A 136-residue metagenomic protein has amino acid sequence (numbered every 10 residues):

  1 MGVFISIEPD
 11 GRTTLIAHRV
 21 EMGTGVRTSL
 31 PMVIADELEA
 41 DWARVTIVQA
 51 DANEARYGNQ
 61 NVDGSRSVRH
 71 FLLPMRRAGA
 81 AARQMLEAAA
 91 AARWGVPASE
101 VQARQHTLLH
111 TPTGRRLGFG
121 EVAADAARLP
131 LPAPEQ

Functional and structural regions predicted by a protein language model:
M1, A123, L129-Q136: Intrinsic disorder at enzyme termini
M1-D10: Helix-loop-helix junctions that connect adjacent transmembrane helices in secondary transporters/permeases, recognized
E8-P9, D36-W42: Short, solvent-exposed loop/edge-beta patches enriched in aromatic
R12-V33, A43-A80, Q84, A98-A124 (+1 more regions): Short, surface-exposed loop/turn segments at secondary-structure boundaries that line and modulate
